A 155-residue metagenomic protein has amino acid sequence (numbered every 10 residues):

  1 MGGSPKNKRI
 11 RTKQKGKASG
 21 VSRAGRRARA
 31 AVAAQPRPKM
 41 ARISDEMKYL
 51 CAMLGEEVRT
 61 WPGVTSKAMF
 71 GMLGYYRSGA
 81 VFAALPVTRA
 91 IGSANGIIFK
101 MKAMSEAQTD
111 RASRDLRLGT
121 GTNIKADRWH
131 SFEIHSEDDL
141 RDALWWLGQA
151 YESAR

Functional and structural regions predicted by a protein language model:
M1-R42: Polybasic, lysine-enriched low-complexity intrinsically disordered terminal tails
R37, A41-D45, I134-E137: Charge-dense, low-complexity intrinsically disordered segments
K39-M40, T65, A83, F99 (+2 more regions): Terminal, positively biased "leader/anchor" segments that mediate initial targeting or electrostatic surface association
A41-V81: N-terminal first-folded block
D45-A52, E106-A107, D138-R141: Generic alpha-helical secondary structure signal
E56, R111-L118, W145-S153: Short, intrinsically disordered, mixed-charge
A68-D127: Short, conserved beta-strand/beta-arch hydrophobic-aromatic motifs that form part of recognition grooves or interface
N123-R155: Well-ordered alpha/beta subsegment
